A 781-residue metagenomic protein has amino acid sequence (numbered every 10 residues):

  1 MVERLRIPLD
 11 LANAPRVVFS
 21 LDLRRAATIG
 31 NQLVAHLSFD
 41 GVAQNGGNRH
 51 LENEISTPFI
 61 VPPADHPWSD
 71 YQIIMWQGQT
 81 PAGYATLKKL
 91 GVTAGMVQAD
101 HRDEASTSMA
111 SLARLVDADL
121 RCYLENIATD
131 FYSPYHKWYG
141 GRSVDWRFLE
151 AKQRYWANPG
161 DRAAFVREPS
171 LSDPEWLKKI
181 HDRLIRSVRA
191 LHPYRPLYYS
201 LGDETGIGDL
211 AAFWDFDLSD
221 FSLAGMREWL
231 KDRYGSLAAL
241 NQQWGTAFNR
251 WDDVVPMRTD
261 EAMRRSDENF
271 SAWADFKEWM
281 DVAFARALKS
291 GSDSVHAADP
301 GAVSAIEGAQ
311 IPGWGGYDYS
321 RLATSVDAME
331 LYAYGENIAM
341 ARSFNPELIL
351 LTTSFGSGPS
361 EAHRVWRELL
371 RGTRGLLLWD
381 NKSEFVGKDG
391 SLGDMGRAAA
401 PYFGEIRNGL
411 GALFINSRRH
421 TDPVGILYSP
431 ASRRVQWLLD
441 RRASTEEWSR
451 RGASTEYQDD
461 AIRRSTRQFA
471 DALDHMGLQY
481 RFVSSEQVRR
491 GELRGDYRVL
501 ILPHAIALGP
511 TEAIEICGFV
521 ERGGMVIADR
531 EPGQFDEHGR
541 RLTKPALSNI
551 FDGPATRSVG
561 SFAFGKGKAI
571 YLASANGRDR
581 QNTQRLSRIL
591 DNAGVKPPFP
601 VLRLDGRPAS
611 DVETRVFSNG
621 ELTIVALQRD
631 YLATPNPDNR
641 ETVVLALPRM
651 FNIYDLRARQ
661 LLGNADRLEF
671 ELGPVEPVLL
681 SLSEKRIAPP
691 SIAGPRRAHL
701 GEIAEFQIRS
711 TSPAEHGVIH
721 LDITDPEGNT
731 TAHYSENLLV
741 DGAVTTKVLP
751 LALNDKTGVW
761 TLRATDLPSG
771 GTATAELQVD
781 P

Functional and structural regions predicted by a protein language model:
M1-E125, T129, Y139-W156, R162-S200 (+6 more regions): Mature N-terminal, pre-catalytic/accessory segment of carbohydrate-active enzymes
A27-I55, P62-S69, T205, R286-K289 (+4 more regions): Carbohydrate-binding surfaces of carbohydrate-active enzymes
Q72, L120-E125, D130-H181, G208-S236 (+4 more regions): Extended substrate-binding grooves/exosites of carbohydrate-active enzymes
I73-Q77, A94-Q98, C122-N126, L197-L201 (+4 more regions): Hydrophobic faces of well-ordered beta-strands that scaffold small-molecule active sites in alpha/beta enzyme cores
W76-K89, K179-S187, A309-L322, G358-V365 (+1 more regions): Short, acidic/polar
Q98-H101, N126-F131, S200-G206, E307-P312 (+2 more regions): Short, solvent-exposed turn/loop segments enriched in Gly/Ser/Thr/Pro and often Arg
H136-A164, D252-R264, D440-D460: Charged, glycine/proline-rich intrinsically disordered loops and linkers
K152-L331, M340: Polysaccharide-binding and catalytic clefts of secreted carbohydrate-active enzymes
